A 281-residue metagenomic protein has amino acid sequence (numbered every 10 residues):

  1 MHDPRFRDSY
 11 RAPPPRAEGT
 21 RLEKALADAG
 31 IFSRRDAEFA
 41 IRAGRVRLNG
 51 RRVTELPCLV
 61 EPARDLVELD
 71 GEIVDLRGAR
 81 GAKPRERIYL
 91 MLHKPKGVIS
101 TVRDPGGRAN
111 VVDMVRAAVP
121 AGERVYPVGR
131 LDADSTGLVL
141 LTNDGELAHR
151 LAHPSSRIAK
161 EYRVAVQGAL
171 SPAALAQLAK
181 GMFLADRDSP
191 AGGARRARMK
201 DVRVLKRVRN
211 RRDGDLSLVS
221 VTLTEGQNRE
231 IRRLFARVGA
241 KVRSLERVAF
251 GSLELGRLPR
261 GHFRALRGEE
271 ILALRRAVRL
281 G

Functional and structural regions predicted by a protein language model:
H2-G281: Basic, flexible Lys/Arg- and Gly-enriched helix-loop patches that mediate nucleic-acid binding at interfaces with rRNA
